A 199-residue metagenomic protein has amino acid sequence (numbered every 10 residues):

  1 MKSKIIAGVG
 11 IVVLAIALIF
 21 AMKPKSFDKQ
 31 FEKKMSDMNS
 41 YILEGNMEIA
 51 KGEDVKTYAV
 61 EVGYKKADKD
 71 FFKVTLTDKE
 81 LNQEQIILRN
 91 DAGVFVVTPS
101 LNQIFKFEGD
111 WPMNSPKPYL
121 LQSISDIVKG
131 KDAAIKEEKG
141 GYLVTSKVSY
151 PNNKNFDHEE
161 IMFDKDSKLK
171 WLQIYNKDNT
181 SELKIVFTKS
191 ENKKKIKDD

Functional and structural regions predicted by a protein language model:
M1-K69: N-terminal leader/targeting segments and the immediate start of mature chains
L18-M22, F27, K34-S36, A92-N153: Flexible, processing/modification-adjacent segments and terminal tails in exported/periplasmic/extracellular proteins
D37-S40, V62-F72, L88-V94, E138-K139 (+2 more regions): Short, solvent-exposed coil/turn segments at beta-strand boundaries
N46-I49, L76-D78, V96-L101, V148 (+1 more regions): Beta-turn initiation residues at beta-strand->coil junctions
M47-K51, Y64-D68, D78-E80, Y150 (+3 more regions): Beta-strand elements of well-folded, non-transmembrane domains
E61-G63, E84-I86, D132-A134, H158-M162 (+1 more regions): Short, surface-exposed charged micro-motifs
G63-P118, T180-L183: An acidic-aromatic
E138-D199: Gly/Pro-enriched, hydrophobic low-complexity segments that function as extracytoplasmic propeptides/linkers
